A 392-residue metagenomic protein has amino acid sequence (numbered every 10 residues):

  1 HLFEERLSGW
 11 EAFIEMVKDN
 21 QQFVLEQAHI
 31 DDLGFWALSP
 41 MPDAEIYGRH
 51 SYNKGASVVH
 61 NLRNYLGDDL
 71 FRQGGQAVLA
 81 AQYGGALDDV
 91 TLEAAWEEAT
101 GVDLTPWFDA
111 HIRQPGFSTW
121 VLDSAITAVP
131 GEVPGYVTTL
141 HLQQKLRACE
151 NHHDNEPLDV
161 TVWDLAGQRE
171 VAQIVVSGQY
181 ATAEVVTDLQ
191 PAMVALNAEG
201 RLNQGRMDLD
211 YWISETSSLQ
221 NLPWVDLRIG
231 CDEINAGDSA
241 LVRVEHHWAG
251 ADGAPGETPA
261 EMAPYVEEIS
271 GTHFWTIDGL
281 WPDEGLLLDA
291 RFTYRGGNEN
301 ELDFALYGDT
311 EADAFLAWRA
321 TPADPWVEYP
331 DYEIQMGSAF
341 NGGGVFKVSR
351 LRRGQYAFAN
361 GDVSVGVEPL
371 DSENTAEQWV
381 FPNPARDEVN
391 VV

Functional and structural regions predicted by a protein language model:
H1-H141, A148-C149: Hydrophobic alpha-helical and helix-loop surface patches within well-folded domains that function as non-catalytic
V90, L140-T161, D283-G308: Surface-exposed beta-strand/loop patches in extracellular or lumenal glycoproteins
A110-H152, Y211-A236, E373-A376: Surface beta-strand/loop "capping" patches
S118-A195, V392: Beta-strand-rich binding/interaction modules
A166-I174, A323-Y332: Surface-exposed loop/edge segments in extracytoplasmic proteins
V185-M207, G342-S364: C-terminal beta-strand-rich structural cap/linker in extracellular carbohydrate-active enzymes
S214-E328, R352-V363: Self-processing/autoproteolytic domain segments and adjacent N-terminal interaction modules in large, modular
A359-F381: Residue-level detector of functionally pivotal "anchor" positions at catalytic/ligand-binding pockets or at interdomain
